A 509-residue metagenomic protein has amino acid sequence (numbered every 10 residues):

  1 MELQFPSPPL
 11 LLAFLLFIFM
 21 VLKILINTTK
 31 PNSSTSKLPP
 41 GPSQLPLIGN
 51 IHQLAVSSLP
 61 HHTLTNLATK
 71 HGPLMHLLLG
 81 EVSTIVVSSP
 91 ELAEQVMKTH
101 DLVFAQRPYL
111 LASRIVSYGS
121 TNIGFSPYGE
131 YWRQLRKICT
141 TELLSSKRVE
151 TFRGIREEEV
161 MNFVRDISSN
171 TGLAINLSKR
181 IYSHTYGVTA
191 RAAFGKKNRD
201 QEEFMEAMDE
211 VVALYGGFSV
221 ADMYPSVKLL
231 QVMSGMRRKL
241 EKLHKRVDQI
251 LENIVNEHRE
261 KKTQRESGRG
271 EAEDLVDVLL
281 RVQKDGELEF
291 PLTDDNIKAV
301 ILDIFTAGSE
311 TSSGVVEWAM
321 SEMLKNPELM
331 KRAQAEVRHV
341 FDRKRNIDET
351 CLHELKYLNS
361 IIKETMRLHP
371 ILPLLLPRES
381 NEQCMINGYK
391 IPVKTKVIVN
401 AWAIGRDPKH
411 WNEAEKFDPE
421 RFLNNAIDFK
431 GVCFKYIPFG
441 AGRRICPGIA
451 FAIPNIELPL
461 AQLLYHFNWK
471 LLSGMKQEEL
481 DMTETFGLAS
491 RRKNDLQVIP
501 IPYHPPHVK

Functional and structural regions predicted by a protein language model:
M1-F5, R281, G487-K509: C-terminal helix/juxtamembrane-tail motif
E2-S120, E130, Q134, E157-R165 (+1 more regions): N-terminal membrane-proximal hinge/A-helix region immediately C-terminal to the signal-anchor transmembrane segment
I51-T65, T69-G72, R246-Q249, N346-G388 (+3 more regions): Conserved cytochrome P450 K-helix E-x-x-R motif and the immediately C-terminal K′/meander segment
V86-V96, L102-A105, A192-E203, S309-A335 (+5 more regions): Classical protein tyrosine phosphatase
P108-V116, W132, E150-V316, R332 (+1 more regions): Cytochrome P450 heme-thiolate monooxygenase catalytic core
R199, P327, I449-A489: Cytochrome P450 heme-binding "Cys pocket" and the immediately downstream C-terminal segment
L302, N425-I456, D481-T485: Cytochrome P450 heme-thiolate "Cys pocket" and heme-binding signature region
V399-I427: Conserved cytochrome P450 K-helix/beta-meander segment immediately N-terminal to the heme-binding cysteine loop
